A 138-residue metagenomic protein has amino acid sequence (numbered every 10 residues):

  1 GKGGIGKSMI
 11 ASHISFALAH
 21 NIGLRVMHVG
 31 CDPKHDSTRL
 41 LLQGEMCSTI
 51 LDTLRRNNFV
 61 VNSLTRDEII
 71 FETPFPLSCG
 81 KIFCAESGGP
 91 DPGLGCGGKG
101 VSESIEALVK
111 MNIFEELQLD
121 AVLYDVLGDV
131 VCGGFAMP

Functional and structural regions predicted by a protein language model:
G1-P33: Walker A/P-loop phosphate-binding motif and the immediately C-terminal alpha-helix
H13-I14, L40, F135: Residue-level detector of alpha-helical segments with a strong bias toward transmembrane helices and their helix-loop
H20-R25, P33-L123, V130-V131: Nucleotide-state-sensitive switch-loop elements of NTP-binding domains
V126-P138: ATP-dependent NMP and nucleoside kinases share a basic, alpha-helical "lid"
